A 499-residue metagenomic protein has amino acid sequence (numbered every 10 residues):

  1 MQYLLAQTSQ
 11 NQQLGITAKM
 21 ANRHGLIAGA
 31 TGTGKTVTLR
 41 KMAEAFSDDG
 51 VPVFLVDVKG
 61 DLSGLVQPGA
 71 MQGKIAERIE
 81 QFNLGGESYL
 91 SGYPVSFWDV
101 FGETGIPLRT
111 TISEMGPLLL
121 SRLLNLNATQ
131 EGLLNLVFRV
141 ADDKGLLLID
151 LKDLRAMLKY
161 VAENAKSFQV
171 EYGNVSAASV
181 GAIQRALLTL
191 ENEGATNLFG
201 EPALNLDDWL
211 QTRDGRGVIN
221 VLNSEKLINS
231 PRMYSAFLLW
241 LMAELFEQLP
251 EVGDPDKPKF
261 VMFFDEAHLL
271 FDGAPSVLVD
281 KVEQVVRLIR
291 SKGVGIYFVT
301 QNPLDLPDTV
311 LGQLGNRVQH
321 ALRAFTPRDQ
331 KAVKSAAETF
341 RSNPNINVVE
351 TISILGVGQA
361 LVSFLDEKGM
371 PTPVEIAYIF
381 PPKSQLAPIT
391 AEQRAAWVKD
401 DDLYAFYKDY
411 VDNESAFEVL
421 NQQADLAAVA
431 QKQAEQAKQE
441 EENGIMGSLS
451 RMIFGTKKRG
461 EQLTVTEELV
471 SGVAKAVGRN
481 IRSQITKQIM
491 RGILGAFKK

Functional and structural regions predicted by a protein language model:
M1-L14: N-terminal pre-Walker A segment at the start of P-loop NTPase domains
Q10, P107-S113, L124, T351-T466: Conserved P-loop NTPase motor module
Q12, M20-G25, V51, R216-N220: Pre-Walker A (Motif I) flank of P-loop NTPase domains
I27, T31, A274, P303: The conserved Walker
K35: Conserved lysine of the Walker
K41-A43, V66-E87, Q284-K368: Conserved ATP-driven motor cores of ASCE-family P-loop NTPases powering translocation/secretion/packaging/pilus
A43-V53, G60-Q284, V310, S353-L355 (+1 more regions): P-loop NTPase motor domains
I445-I453, Q462-I493, F497: Membrane-active amphipathic alpha-helices enriched in small hydrophobic residues
